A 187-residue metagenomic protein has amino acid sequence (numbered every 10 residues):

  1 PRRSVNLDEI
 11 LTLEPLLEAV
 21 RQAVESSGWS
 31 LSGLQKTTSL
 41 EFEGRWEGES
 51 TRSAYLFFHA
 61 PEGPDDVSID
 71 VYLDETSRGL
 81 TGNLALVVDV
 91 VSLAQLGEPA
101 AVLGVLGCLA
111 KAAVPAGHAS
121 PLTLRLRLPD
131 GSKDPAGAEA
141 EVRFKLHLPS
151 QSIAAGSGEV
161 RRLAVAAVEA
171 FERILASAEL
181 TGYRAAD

Functional and structural regions predicted by a protein language model:
P1-P15, A19, I153-R162, A176 (+1 more regions): Acidic metal-coordinating catalytic centers involved in nucleic-acid phosphodiester chemistry
P1-T81: Charge-rich, low-complexity N-terminal segments
R2-R3, V20-E43, K111-K145, R173-D187: Short glycine-rich, low-complexity/disordered patches
D8, L13, L106, A119-T123 (+3 more regions): Intrinsically disordered, low-complexity regions
L16-A19, A23, V105-C108, L163-A166 (+1 more regions): Charge-rich, solvent-exposed alpha-helical interaction surfaces
W29, G33, T38, R78 (+5 more regions): An almost-null, non-specific background feature that weakly reflects generic protein context rather than any particular
S53-G158: Intrinsically disordered, low-complexity regulatory segments enriched in Ser/Thr/Pro and charged residues
